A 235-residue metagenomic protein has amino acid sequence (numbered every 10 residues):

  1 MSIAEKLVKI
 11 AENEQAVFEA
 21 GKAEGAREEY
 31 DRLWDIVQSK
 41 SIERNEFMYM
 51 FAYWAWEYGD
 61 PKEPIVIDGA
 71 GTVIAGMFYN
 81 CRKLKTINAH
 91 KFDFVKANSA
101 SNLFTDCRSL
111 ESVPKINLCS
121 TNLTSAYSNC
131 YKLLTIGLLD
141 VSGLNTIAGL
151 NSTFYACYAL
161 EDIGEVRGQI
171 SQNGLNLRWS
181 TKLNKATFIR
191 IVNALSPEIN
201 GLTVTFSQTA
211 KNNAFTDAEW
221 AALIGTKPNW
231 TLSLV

Functional and structural regions predicted by a protein language model:
M1-Y30: Short, low-complexity N-terminal tether/leader segments at secretion or assembly junctions of large, surface-exposed
F18, A97, S101-N102, T124 (+2 more regions): Residue-level detection of beta-strand scaffold positions
E29-T72, R82-N98, R108-T121, Y131-A148 (+4 more regions): Structural signature of tandem-repeat unit edges
V37, F78, Y127, F154 (+2 more regions): Hydrophobic, Leu/Ile/Phe/Ala-enriched alpha-helical segments that form helix-helix packing faces
I74, A100, L123, L150 (+1 more regions): Generic structural signal for hydrophobic residues
M77-C81, N102-C107, A126-C130, T153-C157 (+1 more regions): Periodic small-residue-enriched repeat registers in elongated scaffold domains
A214-K227: Short, aromatic/basic amphipathic alpha-helical patches
